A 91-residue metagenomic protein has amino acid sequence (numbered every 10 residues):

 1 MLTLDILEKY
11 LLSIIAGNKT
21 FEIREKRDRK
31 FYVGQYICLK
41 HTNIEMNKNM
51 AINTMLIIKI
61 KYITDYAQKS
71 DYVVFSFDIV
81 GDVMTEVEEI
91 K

Functional and structural regions predicted by a protein language model:
M1-T20: Short, basic/aromatic beta-hairpin or loop at an interaction surface
T20-R27: Short alpha-helix capping/helix-loop boundary micro-motifs
R27, T42-N47, I52: Short, charged beta-turn/beta-strand-edge "cap" motif at the junction between a beta-strand and an adjacent loop
I52-K91: Short, compact, well-ordered microdomains
